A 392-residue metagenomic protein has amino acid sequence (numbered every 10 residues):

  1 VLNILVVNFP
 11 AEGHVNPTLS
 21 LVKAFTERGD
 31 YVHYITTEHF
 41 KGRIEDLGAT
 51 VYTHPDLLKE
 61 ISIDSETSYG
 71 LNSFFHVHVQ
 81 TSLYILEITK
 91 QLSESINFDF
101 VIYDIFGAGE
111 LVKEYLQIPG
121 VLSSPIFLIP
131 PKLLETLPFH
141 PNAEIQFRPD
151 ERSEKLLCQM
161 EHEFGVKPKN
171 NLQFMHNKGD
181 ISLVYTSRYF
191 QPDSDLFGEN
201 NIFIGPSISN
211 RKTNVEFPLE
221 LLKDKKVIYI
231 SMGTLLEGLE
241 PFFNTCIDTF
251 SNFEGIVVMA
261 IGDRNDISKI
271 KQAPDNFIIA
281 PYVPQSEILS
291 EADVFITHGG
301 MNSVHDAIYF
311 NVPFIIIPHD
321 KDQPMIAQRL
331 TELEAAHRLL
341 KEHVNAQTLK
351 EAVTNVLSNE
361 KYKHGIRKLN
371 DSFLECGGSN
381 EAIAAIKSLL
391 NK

Functional and structural regions predicted by a protein language model:
V1-F147, K155-C158, P241, T245 (+1 more regions): Glycosyltransferase specificity loop/lid
V1-L2, G179, K223-V227: A short, charged/proline- and glycine-enriched loop that marks the coil->beta-strand transition at the N-terminal
R43, E94, E110-V112, L172-H176 (+2 more regions): A general structural signal for short secondary-structure junctions and capping/turn motifs
V121-S194, G198-N200: Active-site-proximal region of nucleotide-activated glycan assembly enzymes, centered on histidine/acidic-rich loops
Q191-V294: Donor-nucleotide binding loops and adjacent catalytic segments primarily of GT-B fold Leloir glycosyltransferases
